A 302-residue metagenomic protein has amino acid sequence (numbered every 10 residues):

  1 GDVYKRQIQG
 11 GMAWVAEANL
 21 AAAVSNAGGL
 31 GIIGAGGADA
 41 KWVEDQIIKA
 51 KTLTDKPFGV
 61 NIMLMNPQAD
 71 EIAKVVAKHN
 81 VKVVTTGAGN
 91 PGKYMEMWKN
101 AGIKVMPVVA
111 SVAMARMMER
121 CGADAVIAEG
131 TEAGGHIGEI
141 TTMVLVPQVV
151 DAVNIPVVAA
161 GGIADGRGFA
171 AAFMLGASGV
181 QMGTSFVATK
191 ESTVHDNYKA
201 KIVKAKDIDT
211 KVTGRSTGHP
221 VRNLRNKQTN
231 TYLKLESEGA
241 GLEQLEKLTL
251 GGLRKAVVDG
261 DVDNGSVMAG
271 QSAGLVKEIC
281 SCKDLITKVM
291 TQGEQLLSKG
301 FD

Functional and structural regions predicted by a protein language model:
G1-Y4: Short, small-residue-biased leader/transition segments that mark boundaries at the very start of proteins
G10-G28, D259-S266: N-terminal glycine-rich anion-binding loops that anchor highly charged ligand groups
V15-N26, T52, N66-V157, G166-L175 (+1 more regions): Alpha/beta enzyme core
G31-V43, G130-H136: Glycine-rich, proline-tolerant flexible connector loops at the mouths of alpha/beta enzymes
G34, N61, V108, A128-E129 (+3 more regions): Generic beta-sheet signal
A38-K82, T229: Glycine-rich nucleotide/cofactor/substrate-binding loop typically near the N-terminus or early in the first domain
V144-V158, A164-D302: Conserved active-site-proximal phosphate/metal-binding subdomains
